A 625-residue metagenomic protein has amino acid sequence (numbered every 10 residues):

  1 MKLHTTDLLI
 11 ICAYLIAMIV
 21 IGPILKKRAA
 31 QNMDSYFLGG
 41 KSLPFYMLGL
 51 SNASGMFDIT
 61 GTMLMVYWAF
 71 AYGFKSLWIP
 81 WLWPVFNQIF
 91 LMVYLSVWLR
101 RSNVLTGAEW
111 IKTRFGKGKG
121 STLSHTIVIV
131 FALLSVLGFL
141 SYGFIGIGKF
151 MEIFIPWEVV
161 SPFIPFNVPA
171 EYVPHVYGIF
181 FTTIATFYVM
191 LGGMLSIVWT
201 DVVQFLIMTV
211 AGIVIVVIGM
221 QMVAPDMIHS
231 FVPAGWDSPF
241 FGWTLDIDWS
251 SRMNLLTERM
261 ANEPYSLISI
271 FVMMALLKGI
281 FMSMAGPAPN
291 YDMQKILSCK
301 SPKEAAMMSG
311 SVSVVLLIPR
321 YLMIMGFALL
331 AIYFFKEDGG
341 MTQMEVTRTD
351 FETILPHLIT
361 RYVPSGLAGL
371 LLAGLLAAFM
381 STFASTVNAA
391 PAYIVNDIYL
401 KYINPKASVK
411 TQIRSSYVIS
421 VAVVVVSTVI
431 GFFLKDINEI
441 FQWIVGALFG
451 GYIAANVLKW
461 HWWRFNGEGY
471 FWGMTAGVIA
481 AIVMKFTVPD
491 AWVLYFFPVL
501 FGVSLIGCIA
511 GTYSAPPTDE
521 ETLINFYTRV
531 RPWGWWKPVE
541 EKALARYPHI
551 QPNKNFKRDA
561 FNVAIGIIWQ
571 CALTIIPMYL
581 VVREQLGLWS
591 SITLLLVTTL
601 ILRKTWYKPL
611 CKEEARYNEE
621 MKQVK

Functional and structural regions predicted by a protein language model:
M1-K625: Membrane-embedded helix-loop-helix hairpins and adjacent transmembrane boundary segments in multi-pass transporters
